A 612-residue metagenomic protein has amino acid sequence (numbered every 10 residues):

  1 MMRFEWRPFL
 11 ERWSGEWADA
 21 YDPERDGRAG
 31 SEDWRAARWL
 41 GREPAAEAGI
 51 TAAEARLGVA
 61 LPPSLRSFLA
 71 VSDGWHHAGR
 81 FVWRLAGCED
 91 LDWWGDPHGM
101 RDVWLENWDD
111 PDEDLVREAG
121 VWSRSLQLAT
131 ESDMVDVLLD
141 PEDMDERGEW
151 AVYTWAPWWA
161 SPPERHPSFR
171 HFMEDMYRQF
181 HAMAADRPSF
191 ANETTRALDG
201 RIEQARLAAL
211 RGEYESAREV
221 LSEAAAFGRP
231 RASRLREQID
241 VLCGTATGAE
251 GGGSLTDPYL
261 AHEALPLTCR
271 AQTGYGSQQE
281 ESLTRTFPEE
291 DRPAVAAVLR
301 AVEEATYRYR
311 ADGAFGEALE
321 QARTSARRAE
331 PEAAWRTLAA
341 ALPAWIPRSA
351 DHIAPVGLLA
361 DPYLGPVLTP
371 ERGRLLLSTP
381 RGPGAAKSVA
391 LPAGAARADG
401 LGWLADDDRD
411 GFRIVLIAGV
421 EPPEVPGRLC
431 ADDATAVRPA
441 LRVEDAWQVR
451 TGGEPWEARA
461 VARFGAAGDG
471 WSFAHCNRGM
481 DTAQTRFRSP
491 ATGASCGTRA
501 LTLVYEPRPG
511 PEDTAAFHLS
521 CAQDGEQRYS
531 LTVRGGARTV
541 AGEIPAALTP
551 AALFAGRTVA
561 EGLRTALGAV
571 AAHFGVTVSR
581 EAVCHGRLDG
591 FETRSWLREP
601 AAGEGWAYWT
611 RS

Functional and structural regions predicted by a protein language model:
M1-S132, R201-R211, F227-S233, E237-A249 (+3 more regions): A surface-exposed partner-binding patch
S72-D186, T284, P288, V298-L299 (+1 more regions): Long, low-complexity, intrinsically disordered segments enriched in glycines and aromatic residues
A185-G200, A301-F315: TPR-adjacent "capping" and linker segments in tetratricopeptide-repeat scaffold/adaptor proteins
A209, S325-R327, I417: Hydrophobic/aromatic side-chain positions at a characteristic register within alpha-helices of tetratricopeptide repeats
V241-Q279, T286-V295, P331, P362-A395: Alpha-helical linker/edge segments of TPR/alpha-solenoid repeat scaffolds and analogous pre-/post-domain helices
A271-G365, S388, G590: Alpha-helical protein-protein interaction modules
D291, R409, F464-G465, A474 (+1 more regions): Long, compositionally biased intrinsically disordered terminal regions
R413-A418, A436, V443-W447, G453-A522: Single conserved position on a long alpha-helix in the C-terminal lobe of the eukaryotic protein kinase
